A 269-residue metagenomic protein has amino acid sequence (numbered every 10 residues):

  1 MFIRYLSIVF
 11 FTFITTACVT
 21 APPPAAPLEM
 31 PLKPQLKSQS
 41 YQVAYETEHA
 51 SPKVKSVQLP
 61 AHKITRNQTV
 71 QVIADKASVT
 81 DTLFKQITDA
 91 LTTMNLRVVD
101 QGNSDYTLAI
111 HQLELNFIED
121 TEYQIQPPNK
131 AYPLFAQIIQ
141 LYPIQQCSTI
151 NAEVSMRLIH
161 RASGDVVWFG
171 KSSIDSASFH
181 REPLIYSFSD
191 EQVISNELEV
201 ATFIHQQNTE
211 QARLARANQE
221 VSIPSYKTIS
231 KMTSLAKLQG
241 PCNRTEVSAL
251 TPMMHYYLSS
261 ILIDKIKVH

Functional and structural regions predicted by a protein language model:
M1-S7: Bacterial N-terminal signal peptides that target proteins for export
S7, V99, P143-C147: Residues embedded in well-ordered secondary-structure elements
I14-A17: C-terminal motif of bacterial Sec signal peptides marking the signal peptidase cleavage site
V19-L59, Q146-E153, R157-H269: C-terminal/domain-edge helix-coil "capping" segments
L59-I138, N151-E153, S163-D165: N-terminal segment of the mature soluble domain
T69-S78, Y142, K237-S248: Second-shell loop/turn segments in exported
T121-Q124, L141-Q146, P183: Extracellular/periplasm-exposed beta-strand and loop segments of Gram-negative cell-envelope proteins, dominated by
P133-Q140, I185-D190: Alpha-helical membrane-targeting segments
